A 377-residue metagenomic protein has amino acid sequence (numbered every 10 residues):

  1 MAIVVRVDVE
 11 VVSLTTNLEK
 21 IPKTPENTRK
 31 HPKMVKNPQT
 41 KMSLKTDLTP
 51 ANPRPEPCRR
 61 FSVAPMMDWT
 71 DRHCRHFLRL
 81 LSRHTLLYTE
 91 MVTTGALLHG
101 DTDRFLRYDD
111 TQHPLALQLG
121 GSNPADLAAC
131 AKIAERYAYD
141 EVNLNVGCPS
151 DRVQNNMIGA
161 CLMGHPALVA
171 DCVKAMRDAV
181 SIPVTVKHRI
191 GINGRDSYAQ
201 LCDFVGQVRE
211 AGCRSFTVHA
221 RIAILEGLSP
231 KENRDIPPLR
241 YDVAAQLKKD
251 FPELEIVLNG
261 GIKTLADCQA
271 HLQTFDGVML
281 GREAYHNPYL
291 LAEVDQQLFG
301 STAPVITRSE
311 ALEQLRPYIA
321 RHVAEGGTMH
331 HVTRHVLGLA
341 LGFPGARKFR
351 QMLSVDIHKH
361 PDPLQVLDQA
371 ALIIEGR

Functional and structural regions predicted by a protein language model:
V5, V11-T15: Intrinsically disordered, low-complexity segments enriched in serine/proline and basic residues
P22-P25, R29-P32: Compositionally biased, intrinsically disordered low-complexity segments enriched in Pro/Arg/Gln/His
V35-S62, M67, H73, D171-K174 (+6 more regions): Alpha/beta catalytic cores of nucleotide-metabolism and tRNA/nucleoside-modifying enzymes
L44-A51, P55, M66-D140: Glycine-rich, positively charged N-terminal anion/phosphate-binding segment
V63, L78, E90, L117 (+5 more regions): Conserved, mostly hydrophobic/aromatic
T89, E141-S150, C213-I222, L280-E283: Non-cysteine beta-strand/loop elements that form the S-adenosyl-L-methionine
T93-L98, G121-P124, G147-L162, I222-G227: Conserved radical SAM core fold
D151-L168, Y198-A199, G227-R240, S301-T302: Glycine-rich tight-turn/loop motif centered on a GG-T
